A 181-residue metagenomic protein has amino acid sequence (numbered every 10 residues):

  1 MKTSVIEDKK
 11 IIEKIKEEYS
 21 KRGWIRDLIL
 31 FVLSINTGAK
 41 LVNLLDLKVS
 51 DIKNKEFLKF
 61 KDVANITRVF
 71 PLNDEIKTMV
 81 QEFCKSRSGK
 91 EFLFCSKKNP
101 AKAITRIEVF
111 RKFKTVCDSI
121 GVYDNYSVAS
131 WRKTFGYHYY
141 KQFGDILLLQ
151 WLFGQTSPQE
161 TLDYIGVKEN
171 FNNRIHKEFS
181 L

Functional and structural regions predicted by a protein language model:
M1-I12, N65-D74, G89-K90: DNA breakage-rejoining catalytic core of tyrosine-based enzymes
K9-T37: Basic, Lys/Arg- and aromatic-enriched nucleic-acid-binding interface segment
L30, V42-L47, L149: Alpha-helix N-cap/helix-start motif at helix boundaries, enriched for small hydrophobics
D46-I76: Conserved tyrosine-mediated DNA breakage-rejoining catalytic core shared by Y-recombinases
I52-N54, D145-I165, N170: Short, polar N-cap/turn motifs at the start of nucleic acid-interacting alpha helices
A64-Q81, F92-F113: C-terminal catalytic core of Y-nucleophile DNA break-rejoin enzymes
E75, G166-L181: DNA/chromatin major-groove-contacting recognition/catalytic segments
Y123-H138, Q142: Short basic/aromatic active-site micro-motif
